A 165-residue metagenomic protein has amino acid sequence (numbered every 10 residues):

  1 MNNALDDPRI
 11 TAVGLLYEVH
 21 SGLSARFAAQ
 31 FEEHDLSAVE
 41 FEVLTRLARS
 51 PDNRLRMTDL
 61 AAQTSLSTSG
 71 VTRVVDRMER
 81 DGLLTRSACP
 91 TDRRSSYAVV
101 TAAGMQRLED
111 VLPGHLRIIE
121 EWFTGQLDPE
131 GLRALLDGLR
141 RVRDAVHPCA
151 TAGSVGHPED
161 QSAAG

Functional and structural regions predicted by a protein language model:
M1-H34, D81, A164-G165: N-terminal leader segment of winged-helix/HTH proteins
I10-G14, H34-T45, T72, R133: Short alpha-helical elements of helix-turn-helix
I10-V13, Y17, S21, S65 (+3 more regions): Short amphipathic alpha-helical segments with heptad-repeat character
S21-S67: N-terminal helix-turn-helix DNA-binding core of bacterial DNA-binding proteins
S24, D76-A134: Charged, amphipathic alpha-helical coiled-coil/dimerization segments
H34-S37, G70-R73, R77, D128 (+1 more regions): Short glycine/proline-centered loop/turn elements that form peptide/ligand docking sites
M57-T58, S69, D76, S96: Residues within helix-turn-helix
E109-G165: Terminal interaction helix/tail motif
